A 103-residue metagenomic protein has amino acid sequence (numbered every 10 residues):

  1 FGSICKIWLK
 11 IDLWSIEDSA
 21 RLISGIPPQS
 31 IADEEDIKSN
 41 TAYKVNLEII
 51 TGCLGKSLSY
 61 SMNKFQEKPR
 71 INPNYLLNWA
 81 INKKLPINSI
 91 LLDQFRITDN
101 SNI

Functional and structural regions predicted by a protein language model:
F1-I103: Low-complexity, PEST-like segments
